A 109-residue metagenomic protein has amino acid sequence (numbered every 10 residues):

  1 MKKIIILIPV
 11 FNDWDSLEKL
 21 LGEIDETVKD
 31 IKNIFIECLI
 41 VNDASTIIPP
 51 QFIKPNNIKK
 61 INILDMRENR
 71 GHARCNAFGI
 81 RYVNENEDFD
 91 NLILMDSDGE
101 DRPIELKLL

Functional and structural regions predicted by a protein language model:
K2-I8, L17, I24, I36-V41: Hydrophobic targeting segments
D13-K29: Short, well-formed alpha-helical segments that are part of the catalytic scaffolds of diverse glycosyltransferases
D13-L17, S45, R102: Donor nucleotide-sugar binding loop of glycosyltransferases
I24, M95, R102-L109: A short, amphipathic alpha-helix embedded in the catalytic core of nucleotide-handling enzymes
K32-A44, L64: Short beta-strand/loop segment that forms part of the nucleotide-sugar
N42-P50, G99-E100: A conserved acidic beta->alpha catalytic loop
I53-N86: Conserved donor nucleotide-binding strand/loop of the catalytic core
D88-E100: Short beta-strand-to-loop acidic/aromatic patch adjacent to the donor-nucleotide binding site
